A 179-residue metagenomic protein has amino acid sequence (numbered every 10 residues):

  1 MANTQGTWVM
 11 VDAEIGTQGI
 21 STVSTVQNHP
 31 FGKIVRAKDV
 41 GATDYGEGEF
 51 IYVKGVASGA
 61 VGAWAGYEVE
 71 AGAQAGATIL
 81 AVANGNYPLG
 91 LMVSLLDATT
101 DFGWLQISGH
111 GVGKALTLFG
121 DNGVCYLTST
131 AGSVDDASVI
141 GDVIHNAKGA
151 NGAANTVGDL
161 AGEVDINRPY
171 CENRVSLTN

Functional and structural regions predicted by a protein language model:
A2-N179: Glycine-anchored, exposed beta-strand/edge motif detector
